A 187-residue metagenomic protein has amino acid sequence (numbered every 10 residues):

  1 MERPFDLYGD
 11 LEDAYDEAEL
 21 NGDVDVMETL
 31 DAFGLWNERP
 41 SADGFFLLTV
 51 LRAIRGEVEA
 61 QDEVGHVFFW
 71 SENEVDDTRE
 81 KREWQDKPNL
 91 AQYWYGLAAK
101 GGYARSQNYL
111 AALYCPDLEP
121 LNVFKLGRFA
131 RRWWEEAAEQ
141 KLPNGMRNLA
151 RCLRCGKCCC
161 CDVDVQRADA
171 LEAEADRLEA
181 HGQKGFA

Functional and structural regions predicted by a protein language model:
M1-R55: N-terminal alpha-helical interaction modules that lie
P4-L7, L20, E38, A42 (+8 more regions): Inter-repeat boundary and helix-capping residues of tandem alpha-helical solenoids
N21-D23, P40, I54-E57, S71-E72 (+6 more regions): Short helix-capping/linker turns of helical repeat alpha-solenoids
T29-G34, E63-T78, Y109-L118, N148-G156: Hydrophobic face of amphipathic alpha-helices that form TPR/SEL1-like repeat modules and related alpha-solenoid
E38-L48, V75-W94, P120-W133, C160-E172: Structural signature of tandem alpha-helical TPR/SEL1-like repeats, specifically the intra-repeat loop/turn
R52-A53, A60, G65, A91 (+6 more regions): Small-residue (primarily alanine) positions within well-ordered alpha-helices, especially packing/interaction faces
V163-A187: Terminal, low-structured helical/coil segments at or just beyond the last alpha-helical repeat
